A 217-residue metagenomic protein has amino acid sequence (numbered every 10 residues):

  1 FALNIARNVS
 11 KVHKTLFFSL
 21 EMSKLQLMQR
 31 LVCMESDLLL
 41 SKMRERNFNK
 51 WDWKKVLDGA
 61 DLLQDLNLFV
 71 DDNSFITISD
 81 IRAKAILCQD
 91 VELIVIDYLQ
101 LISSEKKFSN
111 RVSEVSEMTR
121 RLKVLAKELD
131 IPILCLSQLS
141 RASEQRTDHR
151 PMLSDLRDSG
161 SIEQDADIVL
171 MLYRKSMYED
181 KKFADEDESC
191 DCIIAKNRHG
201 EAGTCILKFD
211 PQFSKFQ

Functional and structural regions predicted by a protein language model:
F1-I5, E114, M118, L122: Extended, hydrophobic alpha-helical segments in both membrane/secreted and soluble proteins
N4, N8-D90, S104, T204-C205: Cytosolic-facing regulatory segments adjacent to core modules
K14, D130-P132: Proline-centered loop/turn at the N-terminus of a beta-strand
S41-K50, L68-D71, S103-S116, S143-S154: Flexible beta-alpha connector loops of hexameric P-loop NTPases
I78-I94, F108, E117-D130, R141-Q217: C-terminal regions of RecA-like/P-loop NTPase motor modules
Y98: Walker B catalytic acidic pair
L134-L136: Conserved D-loop beta-strand region of ABC ATPase nucleotide-binding domains
